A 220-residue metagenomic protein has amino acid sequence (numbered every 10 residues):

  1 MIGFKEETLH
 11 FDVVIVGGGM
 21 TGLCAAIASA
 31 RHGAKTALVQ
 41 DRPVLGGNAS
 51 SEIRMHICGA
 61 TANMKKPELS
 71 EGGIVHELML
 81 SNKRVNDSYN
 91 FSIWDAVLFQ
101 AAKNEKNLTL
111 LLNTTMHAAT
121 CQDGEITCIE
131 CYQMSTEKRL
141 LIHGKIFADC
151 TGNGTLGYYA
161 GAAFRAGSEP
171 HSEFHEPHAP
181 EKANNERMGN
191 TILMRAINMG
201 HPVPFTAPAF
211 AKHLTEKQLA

Functional and structural regions predicted by a protein language model:
I2, A28, A34-K35, Q40-E125 (+2 more regions): Conserved N-terminal/central alpha/beta ligand/cofactor-binding core
E7-G19: Beta1/beta-strand and adjacent pyrophosphate-binding region of the FAD-binding site in flavoprotein oxidoreductases
L9-F11, T136-I146: Core beta-strand elements of the Rossmann-like FAD/NAD(P) dinucleotide-binding domain in flavoenzyme oxidoreductases
V16, I142-G152: Short hydrophobic core segments
G18, Q133, T151, A160: Glycine-rich, N-terminal phosphate-binding loop of Rossmann-like dinucleotide-binding domains
G22: N-terminal Rossmann-fold NAD(P) dinucleotide-binding loop
T120-L141: Conserved beta-strand-loop-beta-strand element in the redox core of flavoprotein oxidoreductases
Y158-A220: Rossmann-like dinucleotide-binding core of oxidoreductases
